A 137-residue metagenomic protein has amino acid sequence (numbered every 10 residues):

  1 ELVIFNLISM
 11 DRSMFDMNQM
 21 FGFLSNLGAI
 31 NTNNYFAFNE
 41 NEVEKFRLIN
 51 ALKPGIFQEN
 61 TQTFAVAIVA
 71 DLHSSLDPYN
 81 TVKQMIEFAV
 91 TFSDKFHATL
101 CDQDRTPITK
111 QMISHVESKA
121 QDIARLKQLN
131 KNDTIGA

Functional and structural regions predicted by a protein language model:
E1, A37-K45, D102-S114: Short proline/glycine- and acidic-rich turn/helix-capping motifs at secondary-structure junctions
E1-G22: Terminal, regulation- and interaction-focused segments at domain boundaries
M14-N18, T32, L76-K83: Ordered, soluble secondary-structure elements with a strong preference for glycine-centered loop motifs and nearby
Q19-L24, V82-V90: Short amphipathic alpha-helices in soluble, non-transmembrane regions that often serve as interface/regulatory elements
G28-F38: Short, well-structured beta-strand/strand-turn elements
E42-Y79: Long, continuous compositionally biased terminal/linker segments
H73, N80-Q84, F92-A137: Well-ordered alpha/beta subsegment
